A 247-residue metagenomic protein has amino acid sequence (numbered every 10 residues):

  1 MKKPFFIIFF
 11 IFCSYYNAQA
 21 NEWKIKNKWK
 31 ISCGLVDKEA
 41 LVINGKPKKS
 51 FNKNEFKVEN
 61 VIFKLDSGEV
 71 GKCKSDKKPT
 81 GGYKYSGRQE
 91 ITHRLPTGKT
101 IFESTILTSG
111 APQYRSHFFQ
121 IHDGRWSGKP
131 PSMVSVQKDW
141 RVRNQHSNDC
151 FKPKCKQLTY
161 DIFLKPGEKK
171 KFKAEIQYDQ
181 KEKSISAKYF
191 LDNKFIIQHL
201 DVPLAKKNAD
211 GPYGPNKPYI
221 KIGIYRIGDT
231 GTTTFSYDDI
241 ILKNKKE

Functional and structural regions predicted by a protein language model:
P4-C13: Sec-dependent N-terminal signal peptides
A18-A20: Boundary at the C-terminal end of the N-terminal hydrophobic targeting segment
W23-K28, P96-K99, A205-E247: Ligand-recognition surfaces built from glycine- and aromatic
W29-V70: Extracellular glycan-recognition surfaces and repeat-rich motifs
V58-N144: Secretory/extracellular carbohydrate-interaction modules and structurally similar beta-sandwich "look-alikes"
K99-L107, K171-D179, S236, I241-K243: Residues within well-ordered beta-strands of beta-sheet-rich folds
H146-K173: Short, aromatic/His-centered strand-loop micro-motif at the edge of beta-sheets
K171-L204: Carbohydrate-binding surfaces in secreted/extracellular proteins
